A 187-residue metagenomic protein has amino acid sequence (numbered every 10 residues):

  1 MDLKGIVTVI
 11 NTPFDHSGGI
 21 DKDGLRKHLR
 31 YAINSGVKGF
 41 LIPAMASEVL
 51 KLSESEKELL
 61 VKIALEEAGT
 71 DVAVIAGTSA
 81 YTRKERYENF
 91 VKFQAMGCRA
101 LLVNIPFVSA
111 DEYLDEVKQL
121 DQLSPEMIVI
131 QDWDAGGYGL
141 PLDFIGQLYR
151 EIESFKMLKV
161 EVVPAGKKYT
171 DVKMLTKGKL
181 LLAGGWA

Functional and structural regions predicted by a protein language model:
M1-Y138, E151: Active-site beta->alpha loop and helix N-cap motifs at the rims of alpha/beta catalytic domains
S124, D134-A187: Catalytic alpha/beta core domains of metabolic enzymes, predominantly
